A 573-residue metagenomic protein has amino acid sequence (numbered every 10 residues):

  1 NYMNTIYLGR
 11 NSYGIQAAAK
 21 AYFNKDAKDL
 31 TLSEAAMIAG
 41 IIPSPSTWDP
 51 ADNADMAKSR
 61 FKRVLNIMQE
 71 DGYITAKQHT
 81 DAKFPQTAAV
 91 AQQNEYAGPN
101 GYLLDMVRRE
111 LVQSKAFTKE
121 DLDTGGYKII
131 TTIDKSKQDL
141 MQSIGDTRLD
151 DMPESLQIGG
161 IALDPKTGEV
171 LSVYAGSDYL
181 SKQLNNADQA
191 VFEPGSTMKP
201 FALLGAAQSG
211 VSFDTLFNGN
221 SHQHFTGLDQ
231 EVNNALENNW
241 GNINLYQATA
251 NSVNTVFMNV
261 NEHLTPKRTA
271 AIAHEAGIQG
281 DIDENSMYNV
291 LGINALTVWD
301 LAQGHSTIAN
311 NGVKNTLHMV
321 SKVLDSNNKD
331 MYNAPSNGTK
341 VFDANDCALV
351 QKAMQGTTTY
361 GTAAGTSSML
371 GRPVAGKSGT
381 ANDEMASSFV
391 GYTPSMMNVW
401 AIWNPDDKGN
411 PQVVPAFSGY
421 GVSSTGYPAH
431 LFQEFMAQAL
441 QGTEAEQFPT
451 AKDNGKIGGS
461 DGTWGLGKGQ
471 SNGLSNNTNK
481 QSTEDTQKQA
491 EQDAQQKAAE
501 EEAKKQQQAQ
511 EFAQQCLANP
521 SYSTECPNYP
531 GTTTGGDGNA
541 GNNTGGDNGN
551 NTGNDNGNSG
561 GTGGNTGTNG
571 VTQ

Functional and structural regions predicted by a protein language model:
N1-T132, D139, Y288-L291, S306: Non-catalytic, structured segments within soluble enzyme domains
Y2, Y22, S44-P50, L122-Y127 (+9 more regions): Flexible glycine/proline-enriched surface loops and loop-helix/loop-strand junctions
Y7-S12, D26-K28, N66-D81, P99-D121 (+9 more regions): Bacterial peptidoglycan biogenesis and beta-lactam-recognition machinery
G9-Y13, D29-S33, A51-S59, Y73 (+11 more regions): Soluble non-cytosolic domains of exported or imported proteins
M68, M141, G168, A190-G219 (+5 more regions): Active-site SXXK
T131-D151, V173, Y179-Q183, D188 (+3 more regions): A penicillin-recognizing enzyme superfamily signal
V211-T269, N285-S286, K314, S326-G356 (+1 more regions): Conserved catalytic neighborhood of penicillin-recognizing serine enzymes
V374-A375, G379-Q573: Soluble, non-transmembrane domains of envelope/secretory-pathway proteins that act on or interact with carbohydrate
